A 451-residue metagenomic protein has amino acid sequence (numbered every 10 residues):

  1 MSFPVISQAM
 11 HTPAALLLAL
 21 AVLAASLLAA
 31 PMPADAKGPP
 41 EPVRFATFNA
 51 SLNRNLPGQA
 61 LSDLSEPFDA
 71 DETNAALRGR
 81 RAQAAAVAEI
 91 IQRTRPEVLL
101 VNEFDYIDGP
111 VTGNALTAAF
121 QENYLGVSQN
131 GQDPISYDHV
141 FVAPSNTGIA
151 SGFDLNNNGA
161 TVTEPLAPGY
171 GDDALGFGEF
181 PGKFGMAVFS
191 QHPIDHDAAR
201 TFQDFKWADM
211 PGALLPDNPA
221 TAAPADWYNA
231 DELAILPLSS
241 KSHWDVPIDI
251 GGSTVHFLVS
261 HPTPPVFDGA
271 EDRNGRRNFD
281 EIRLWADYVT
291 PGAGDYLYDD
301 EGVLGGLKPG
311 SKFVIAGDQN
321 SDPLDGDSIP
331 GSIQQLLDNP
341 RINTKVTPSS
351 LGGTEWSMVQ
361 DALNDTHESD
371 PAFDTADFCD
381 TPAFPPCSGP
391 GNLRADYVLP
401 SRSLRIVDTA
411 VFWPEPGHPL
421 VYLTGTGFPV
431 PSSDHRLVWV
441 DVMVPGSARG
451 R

Functional and structural regions predicted by a protein language model:
M1-H11: N-terminal secretory signal peptides that target proteins for export/translocation
L16-A29: Bacterial N-terminal signal peptides
M32-V188, P216-P237, D249-V255, D268-A270 (+6 more regions): N-terminal, active-site-proximal structural segment of metallo-dependent hydrolase catalytic domains
A50, F104, H192, P262 (+1 more regions): Active-site metal-binding loops of divalent metal-dependent hydrolases
D172-P181, G185-M186, H196-L215, H243: A contiguous, mid-domain pocket- or channel-lining segment that forms the substrate-recognition surface
Q191-T201, F205-P211, L238, P247-I248 (+2 more regions): Metal-dependent phosphoester-hydrolase catalytic domains
S239-V246, S260-T263: Loop-centered beta-sheet repeat module
F257, P262-P264, D272-N278: Glycine-rich, aromatic-lined ligand/substrate-binding cores of catalytic and carbohydrate-binding domains
